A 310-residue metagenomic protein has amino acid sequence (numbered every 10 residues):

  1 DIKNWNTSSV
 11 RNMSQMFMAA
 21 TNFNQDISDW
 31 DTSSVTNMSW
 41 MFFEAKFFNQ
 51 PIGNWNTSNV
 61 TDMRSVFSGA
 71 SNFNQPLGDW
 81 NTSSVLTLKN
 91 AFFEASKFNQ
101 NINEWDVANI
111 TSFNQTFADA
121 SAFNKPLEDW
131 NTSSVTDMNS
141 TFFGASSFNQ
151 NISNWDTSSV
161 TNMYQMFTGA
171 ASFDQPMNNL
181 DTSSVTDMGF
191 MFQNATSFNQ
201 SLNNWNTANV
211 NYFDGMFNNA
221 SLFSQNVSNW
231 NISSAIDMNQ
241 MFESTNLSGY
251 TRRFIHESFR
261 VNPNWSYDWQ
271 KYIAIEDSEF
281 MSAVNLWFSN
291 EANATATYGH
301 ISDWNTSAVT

Functional and structural regions predicted by a protein language model:
D1-T310: Negatively charged
